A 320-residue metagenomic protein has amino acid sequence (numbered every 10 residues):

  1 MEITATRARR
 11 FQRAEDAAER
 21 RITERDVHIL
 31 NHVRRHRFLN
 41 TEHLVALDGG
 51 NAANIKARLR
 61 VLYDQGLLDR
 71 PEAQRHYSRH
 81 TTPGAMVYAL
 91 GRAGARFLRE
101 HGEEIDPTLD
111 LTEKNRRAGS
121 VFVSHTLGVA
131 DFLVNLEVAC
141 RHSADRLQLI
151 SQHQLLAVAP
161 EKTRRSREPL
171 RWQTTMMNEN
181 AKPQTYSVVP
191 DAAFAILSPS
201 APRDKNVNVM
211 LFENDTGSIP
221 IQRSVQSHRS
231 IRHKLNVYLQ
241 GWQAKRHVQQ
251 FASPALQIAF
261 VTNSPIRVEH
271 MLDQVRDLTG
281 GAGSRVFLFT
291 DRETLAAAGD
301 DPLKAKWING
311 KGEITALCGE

Functional and structural regions predicted by a protein language model:
M1-S120, T126-L127: Nuclease-adjacent, charged terminal/linker segments that flank catalytic cores
E2-R10, A18-R21, L30, P220-R232 (+1 more regions): Non-catalytic C-terminal interaction segments of nucleic acid-processing enzymes
H36-L39, A95, T216-I219, P265-R267: Short, solvent-exposed loop/turn segments at secondary-structure junctions
A73, E213-G217: Short loop/turn segments at strand-loop or loop-helix junctions that form parts of catalytic or ligand-binding pockets
V123-G128, L136, H142: Intrinsically disordered, low-complexity, repeat-rich regions that form long N- or C-terminal tails or large
V134, S143-M210, S230-H233: Active-site metal-binding core of divalent-cation-utilizing nuclease and nuclease-like domains
E137-A144, S198-R203, W242-A252: Alpha-helix termini
